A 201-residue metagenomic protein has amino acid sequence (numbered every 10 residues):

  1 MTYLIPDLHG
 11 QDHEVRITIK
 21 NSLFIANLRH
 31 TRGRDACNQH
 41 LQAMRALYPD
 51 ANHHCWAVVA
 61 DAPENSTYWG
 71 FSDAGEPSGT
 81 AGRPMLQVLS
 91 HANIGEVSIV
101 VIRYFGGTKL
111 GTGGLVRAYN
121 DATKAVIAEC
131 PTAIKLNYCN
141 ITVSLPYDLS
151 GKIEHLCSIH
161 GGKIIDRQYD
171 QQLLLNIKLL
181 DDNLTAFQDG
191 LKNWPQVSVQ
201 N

Functional and structural regions predicted by a protein language model:
M1-G79, D166, N193: C-terminal regulatory domains involved in ligand/effector binding and gene-expression control
N27, H54-W56, E96-V100, T142 (+1 more regions): Structural motif
A81-E129: Active-site beta-strand/loop microenvironment that shapes enzyme catalytic pockets
T132-Y147, L175-I177: Short glycine-/aliphatic-rich beta-strand segments at the starts of folded cytosolic domains
V143-G161: Short amphipathic alpha-helix segments
I153-I159, A186-P195: Short amphipathic alpha-helices in soluble, non-transmembrane regions that often serve as interface/regulatory elements
K163-Q168, N193-N201: Conserved short beta-strand edge segments in small beta-sheet-based binding/regulatory domains
I177, N183-A186: Terminal, non-globular segments
